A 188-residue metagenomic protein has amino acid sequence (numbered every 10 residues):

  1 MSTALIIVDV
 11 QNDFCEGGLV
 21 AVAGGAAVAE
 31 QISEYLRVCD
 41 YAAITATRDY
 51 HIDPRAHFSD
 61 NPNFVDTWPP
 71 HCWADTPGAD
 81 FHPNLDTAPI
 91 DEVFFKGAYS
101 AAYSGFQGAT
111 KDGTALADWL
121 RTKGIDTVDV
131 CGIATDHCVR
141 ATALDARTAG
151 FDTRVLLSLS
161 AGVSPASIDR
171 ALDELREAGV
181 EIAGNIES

Functional and structural regions predicted by a protein language model:
M1-Y99, T148, D152-V155, V163-S188: Active-site acidic carboxylates
A29, G113-A117, R140: Short, well-ordered alpha-helical scaffold segments within catalytic/effector domains
E34-V38, D118-T122, D145: A generic secondary-structure signal
Y35, H137-T148: Histidine-anchored nucleotide/phosphate-binding helix
S59, F106-A109, A143, I168-D169: Surface-exposed beta-strand edges and their flanking turn/coil or helix-capping segments
D75-I133: Internal catalytic-core helix/loop-beta-alpha segment that presents or stabilizes conserved functional determinants
Y103, H137-A141, G162-P165: Short active-site-adjacent structural elements
I125-C138, V155-S160: Glycine-rich anion-binding loop/nest that anchors nucleotide
